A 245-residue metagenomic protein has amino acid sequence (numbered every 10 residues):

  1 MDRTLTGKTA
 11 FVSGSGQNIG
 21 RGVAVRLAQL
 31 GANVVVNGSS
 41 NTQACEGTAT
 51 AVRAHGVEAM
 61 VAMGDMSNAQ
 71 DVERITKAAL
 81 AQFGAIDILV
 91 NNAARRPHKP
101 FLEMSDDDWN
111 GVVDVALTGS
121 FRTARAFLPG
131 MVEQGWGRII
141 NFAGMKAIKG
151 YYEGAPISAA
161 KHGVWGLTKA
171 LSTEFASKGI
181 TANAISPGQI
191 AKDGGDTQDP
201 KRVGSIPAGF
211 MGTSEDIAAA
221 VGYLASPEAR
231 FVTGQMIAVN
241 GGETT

Functional and structural regions predicted by a protein language model:
T9, G16-N18: Conserved glycine-rich cofactor-binding loop
P100-F101, S105-V113, I139, R202-V203: Substrate-binding pocket helix/loop in short-chain dehydrogenase/reductase
L102, K149-A155, S177-K178, G209 (+1 more regions): Active-site loop immediately N-terminal to the catalytic Tyr-X3-Lys motif of short-chain dehydrogenase/reductase
A124, A160, T168: Active-site helix of classical SDR
P129, T173-E174, R230: Alpha-helical segment proximal to the catalytic Tyr-Lys
I148-K149, K201-G204, G222, T233-T245: Short C-terminal tail/terminal secondary-structure segment of NAD(P)H-dependent dehydrogenase/reductase domains
A176, T181, V232-G234: Short, small/polar-rich loop/turn modules that mediate ligand/substrate recognition or access, typified
